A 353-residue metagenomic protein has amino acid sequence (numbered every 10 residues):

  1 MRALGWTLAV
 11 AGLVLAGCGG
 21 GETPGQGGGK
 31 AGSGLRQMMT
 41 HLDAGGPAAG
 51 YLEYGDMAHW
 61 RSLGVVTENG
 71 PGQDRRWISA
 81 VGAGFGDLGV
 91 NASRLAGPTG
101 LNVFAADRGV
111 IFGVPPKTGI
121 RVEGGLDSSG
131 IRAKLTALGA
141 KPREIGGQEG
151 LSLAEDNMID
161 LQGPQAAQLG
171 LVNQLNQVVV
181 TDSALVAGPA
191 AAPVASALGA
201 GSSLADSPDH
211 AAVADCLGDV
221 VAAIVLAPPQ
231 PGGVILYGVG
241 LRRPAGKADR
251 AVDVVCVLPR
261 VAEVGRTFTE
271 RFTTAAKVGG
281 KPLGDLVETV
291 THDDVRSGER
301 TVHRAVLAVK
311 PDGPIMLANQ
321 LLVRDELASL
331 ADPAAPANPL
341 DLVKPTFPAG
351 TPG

Functional and structural regions predicted by a protein language model:
M1-V10: N-terminal export and membrane-targeting signals
A9-G12, L135: Short secondary-structure boundary segments
V14-G17: C-terminal motif of bacterial Sec signal peptides marking the signal peptidase cleavage site
G19-K117, G124-G353: Soluble, non-membrane globular domain cores that form compact, hydrophobic packing and curved binding surfaces
